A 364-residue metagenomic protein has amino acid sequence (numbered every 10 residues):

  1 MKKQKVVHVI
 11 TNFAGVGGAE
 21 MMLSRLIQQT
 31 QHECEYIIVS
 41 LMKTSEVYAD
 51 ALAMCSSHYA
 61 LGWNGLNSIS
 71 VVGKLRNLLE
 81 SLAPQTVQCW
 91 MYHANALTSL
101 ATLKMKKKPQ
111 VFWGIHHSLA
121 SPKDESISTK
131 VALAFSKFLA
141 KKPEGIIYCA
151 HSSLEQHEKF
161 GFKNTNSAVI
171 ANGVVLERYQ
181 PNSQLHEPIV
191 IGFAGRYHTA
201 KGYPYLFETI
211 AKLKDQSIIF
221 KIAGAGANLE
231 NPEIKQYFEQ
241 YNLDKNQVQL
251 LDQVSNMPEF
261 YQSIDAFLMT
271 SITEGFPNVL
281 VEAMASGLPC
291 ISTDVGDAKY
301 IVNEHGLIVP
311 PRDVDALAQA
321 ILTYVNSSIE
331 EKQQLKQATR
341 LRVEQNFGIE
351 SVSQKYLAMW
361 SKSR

Functional and structural regions predicted by a protein language model:
G17-R25, I189, F193-K212, P232 (+1 more regions): A conserved mid-protein helix/loop that constitutes part of the nucleotide-sugar donor-binding site
I38-E46, V174, A194, I219-I234: Glycosyltransferase donor-sugar binding loop
I69-G73, Q110-F112, L119-K142: Nucleotide-sugar donor phosphate/pyrophosphate-binding loop at the beta->alpha transition of glycosyltransferases
C89-L97, I115: Short His-centered aromatic/hydrophobic patch
K141-N166, V174: A short, active-site helix/loop in glycosyltransferases that binds the activated sugar's phosphate group
Q253, I272: Aromatic "clamp/platform" in nucleotide-sugar-dependent glycosyltransferases that forms part of the donor/acceptor
L280, P289-S292: Short hydrophobic beta-strand element within catalytic cores of glycosyltransferases and related nucleotide-activated
L307-D315, T323-I329: Conserved acidic donor-binding segment of nucleotide-sugar-dependent glycosyltransferases
